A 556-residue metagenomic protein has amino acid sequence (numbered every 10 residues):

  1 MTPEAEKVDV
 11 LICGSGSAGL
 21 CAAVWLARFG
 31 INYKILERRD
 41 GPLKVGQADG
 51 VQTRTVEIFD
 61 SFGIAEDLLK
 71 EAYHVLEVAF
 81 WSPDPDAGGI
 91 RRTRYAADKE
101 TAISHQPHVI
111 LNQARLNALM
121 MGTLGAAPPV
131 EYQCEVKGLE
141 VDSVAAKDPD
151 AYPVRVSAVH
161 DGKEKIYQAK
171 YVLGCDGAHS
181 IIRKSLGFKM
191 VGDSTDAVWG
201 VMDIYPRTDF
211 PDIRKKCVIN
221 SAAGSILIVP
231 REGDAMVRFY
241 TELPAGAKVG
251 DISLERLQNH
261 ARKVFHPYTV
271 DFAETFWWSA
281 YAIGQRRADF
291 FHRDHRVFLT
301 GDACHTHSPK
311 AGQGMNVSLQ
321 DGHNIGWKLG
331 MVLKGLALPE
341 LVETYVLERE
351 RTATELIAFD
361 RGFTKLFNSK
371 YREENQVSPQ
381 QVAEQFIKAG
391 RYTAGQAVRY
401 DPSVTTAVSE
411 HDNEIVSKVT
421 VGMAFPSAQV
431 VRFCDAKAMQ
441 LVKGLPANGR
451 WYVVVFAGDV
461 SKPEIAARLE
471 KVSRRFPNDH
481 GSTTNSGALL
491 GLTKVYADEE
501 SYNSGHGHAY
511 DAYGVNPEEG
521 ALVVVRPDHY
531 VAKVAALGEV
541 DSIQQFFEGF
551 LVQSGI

Functional and structural regions predicted by a protein language model:
A5-I35: N-terminal Rossmann-like FAD-binding beta1-loop-alpha1 element of flavoenzymes
E6-V8, G162-Y171: Core beta-strand elements of the Rossmann-like FAD/NAD(P) dinucleotide-binding domain in flavoenzyme oxidoreductases
S15-A23, L36, M120, G174 (+8 more regions): Conserved mid-domain beta->alpha element of the FAD-binding
K44-G125, I357: Active-site-adjacent segment of FAD-dependent monooxygenases/related oxidoreductases
W81, G88-T93, V198, M202 (+4 more regions): Active-site substrate-recognition segment that forms the wall of the catalytic cavity or substrate channel
G122, C134, D150, Y171-I283: Conserved FAD-binding catalytic core of PHBH/FMO-like flavoproteins
Y132-P153: A conserved short coil-to-beta-strand element within the FAD-binding core of flavoproteins
V264, A288-D294, V455-F456, V460-I556: Conserved flavin/dinucleotide-binding core of flavoenzymes
